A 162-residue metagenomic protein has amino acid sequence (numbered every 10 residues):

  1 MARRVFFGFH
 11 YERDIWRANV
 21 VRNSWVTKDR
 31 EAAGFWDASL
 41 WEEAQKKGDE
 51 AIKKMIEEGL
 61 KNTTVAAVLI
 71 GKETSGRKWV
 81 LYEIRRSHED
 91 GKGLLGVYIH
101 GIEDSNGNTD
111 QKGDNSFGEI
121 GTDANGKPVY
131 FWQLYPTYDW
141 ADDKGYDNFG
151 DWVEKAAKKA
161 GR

Functional and structural regions predicted by a protein language model:
M1-N62, Y146-R162: Conserved N-terminal substructure of TIR/SEFIR domains
R4-F6, S105-R162: C-terminal interaction surface of TIR/SEFIR-family domains
G8, V68-G71, V97-Y98: Conserved beta-strand segments of the P-loop GTPase G domain that flank and frequently precede/overlap
D14-R17, G76-K78, I102-G107: Short catalytic/ligand-binding loop motif for oxyanion handling, primarily in non-cytosolic enzymes, centered on
G59-G71: Short, well-structured hydrophobic secondary-structure segments
E73-E89: Conserved TIR/SEFIR loop-to-helix hotspot centered on a Trp-containing motif with a nearby acidic residue
D90-L94: A short helix->loop->beta-strand "cap" motif at the edges of active sites that frequently abuts
